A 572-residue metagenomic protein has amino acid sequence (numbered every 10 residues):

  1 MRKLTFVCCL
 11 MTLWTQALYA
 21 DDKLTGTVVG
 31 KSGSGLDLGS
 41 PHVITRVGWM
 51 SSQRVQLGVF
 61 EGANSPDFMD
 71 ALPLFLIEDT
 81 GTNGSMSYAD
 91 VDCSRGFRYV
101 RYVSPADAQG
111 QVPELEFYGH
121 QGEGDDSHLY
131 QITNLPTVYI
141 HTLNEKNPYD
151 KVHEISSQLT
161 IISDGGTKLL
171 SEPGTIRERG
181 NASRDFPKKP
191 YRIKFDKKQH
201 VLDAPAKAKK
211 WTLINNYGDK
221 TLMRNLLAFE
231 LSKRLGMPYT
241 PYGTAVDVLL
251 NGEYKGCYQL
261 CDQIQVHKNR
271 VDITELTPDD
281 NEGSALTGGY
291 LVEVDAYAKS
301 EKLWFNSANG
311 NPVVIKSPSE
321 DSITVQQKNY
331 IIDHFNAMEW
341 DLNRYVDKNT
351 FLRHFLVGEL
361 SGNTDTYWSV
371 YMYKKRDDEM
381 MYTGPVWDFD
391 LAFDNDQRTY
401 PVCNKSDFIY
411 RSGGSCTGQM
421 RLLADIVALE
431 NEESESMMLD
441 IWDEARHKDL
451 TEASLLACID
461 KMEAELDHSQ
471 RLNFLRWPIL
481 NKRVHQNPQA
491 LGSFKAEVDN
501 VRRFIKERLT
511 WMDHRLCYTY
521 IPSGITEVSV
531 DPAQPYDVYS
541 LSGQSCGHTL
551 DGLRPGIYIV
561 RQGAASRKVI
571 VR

Functional and structural regions predicted by a protein language model:
M1-L4, V571-R572: Positively charged n-region of N-terminal signal peptides that target proteins for export
L4-W14: Sec-dependent N-terminal signal peptides
D21-L72, N83-D126: Aromatic, loop-rich ligand-recognition surfaces of beta-strand-rich domains
G122-T167: N-terminal module-boundary/linker segments of secreted carbohydrate-active enzymes
K146-P148, E172-G174, G180-A182, F186-P187 (+2 more regions): Middle-to-C-terminal accessory/interaction subdomains
I155-N215: Conserved oxyanion/phosphate-binding beta-strand-loop segments in alpha/beta enzyme cores
K194, Q199-H200, A208, N215-N216 (+3 more regions): Internal "kinase-insert"/substrate-recognition segments embedded within catalytic cores of ATP-dependent enzymes
G524-R572: C-terminal outer-membrane/trafficking sorting elements
